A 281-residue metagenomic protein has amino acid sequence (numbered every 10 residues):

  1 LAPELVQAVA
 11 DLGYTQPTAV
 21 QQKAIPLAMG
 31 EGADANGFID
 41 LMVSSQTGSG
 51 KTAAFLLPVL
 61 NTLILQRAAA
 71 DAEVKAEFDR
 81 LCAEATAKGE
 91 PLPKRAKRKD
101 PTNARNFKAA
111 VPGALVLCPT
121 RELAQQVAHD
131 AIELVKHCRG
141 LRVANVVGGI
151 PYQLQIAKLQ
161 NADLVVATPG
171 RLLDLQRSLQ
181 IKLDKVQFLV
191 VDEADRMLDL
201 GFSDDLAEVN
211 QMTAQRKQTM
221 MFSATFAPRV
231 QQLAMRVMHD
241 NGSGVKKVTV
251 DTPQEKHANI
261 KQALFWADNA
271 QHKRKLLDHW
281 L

Functional and structural regions predicted by a protein language model:
L1-S44, N61-L65, A70-T86: Conserved pre-motif I regulatory segment
V6, A10-Y14, E73-R177, K185-F188 (+1 more regions): Conserved nucleic-acid-binding Ia/Ib motif block in the N-terminal RecA-like helicase ATPase lobe
T15, L60, A124, Q153 (+4 more regions): Nucleotide phosphate-binding site architecture
G32-V43, V111-A114, A162-D163, K217: Pre-Walker A (Motif I) flank of P-loop NTPase domains
S44, L56-L57, Q125: The feature captures the helix immediately C-terminal to the Walker
S44-Q46, P119: P-loop (Walker A) phosphate-binding loop of NTP-binding proteins
S49-T52: Conserved lysine of the Walker
L65, L115-L117, L134-V135, V143-A144 (+2 more regions): Interdomain coupling/hinge region of P-loop NTPase helicase/AAA+ cores
